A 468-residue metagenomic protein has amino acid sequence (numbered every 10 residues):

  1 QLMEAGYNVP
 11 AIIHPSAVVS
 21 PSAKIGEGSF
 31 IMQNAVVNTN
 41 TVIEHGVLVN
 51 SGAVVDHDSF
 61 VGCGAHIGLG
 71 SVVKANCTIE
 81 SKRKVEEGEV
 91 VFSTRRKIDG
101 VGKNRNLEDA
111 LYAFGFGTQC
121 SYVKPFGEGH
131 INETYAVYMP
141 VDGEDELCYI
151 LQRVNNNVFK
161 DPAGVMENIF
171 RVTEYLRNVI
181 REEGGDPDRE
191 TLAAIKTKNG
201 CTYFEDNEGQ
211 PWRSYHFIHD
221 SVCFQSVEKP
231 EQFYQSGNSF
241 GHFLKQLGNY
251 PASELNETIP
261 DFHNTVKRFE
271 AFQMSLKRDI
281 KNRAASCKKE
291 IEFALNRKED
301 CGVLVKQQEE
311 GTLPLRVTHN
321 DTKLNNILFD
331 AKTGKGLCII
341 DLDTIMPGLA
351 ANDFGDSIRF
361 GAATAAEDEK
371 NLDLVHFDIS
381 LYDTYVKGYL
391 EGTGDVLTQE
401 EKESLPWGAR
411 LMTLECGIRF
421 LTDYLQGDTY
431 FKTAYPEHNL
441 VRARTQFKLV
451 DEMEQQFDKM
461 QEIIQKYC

Functional and structural regions predicted by a protein language model:
Q1-I13: Glycine/small-residue-rich loop that forms an oxyanion/phosphate-binding "nest" at active or ligand-binding sites
A11-V101: Structural signal for interior beta-strand "rungs" in well-ordered beta-sheet cores of soluble enzyme domains
G102-K124: Juxta-kinase regulatory segment immediately upstream of eukaryotic protein kinase catalytic domains
V123-F126, H130-V141, E146-M274, A350 (+2 more regions): Conserved ATP-binding subdomain of kinase catalytic cores across diverse folds
K124-E128, Q152-R153, F159-A163, I218-N238 (+7 more regions): ATP-dependent phospho-/nucleotidyl transfer catalytic cores
H216, G388-A409: Hydrophobic alpha-helical bundle architecture
N325-T364: Catalytic activation segment of kinase domains across protein kinase-like and atypical kinase folds
A351-G394, L411-Y430: Active-site activation/catalytic loop segments of kinase-like enzymes and analogous catalytic loops in related
